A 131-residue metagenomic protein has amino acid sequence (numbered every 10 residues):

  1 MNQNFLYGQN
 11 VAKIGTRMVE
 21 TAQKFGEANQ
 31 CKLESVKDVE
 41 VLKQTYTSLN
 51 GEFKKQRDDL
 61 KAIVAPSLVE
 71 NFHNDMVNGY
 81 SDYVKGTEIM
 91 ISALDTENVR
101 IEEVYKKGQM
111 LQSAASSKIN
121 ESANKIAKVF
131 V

Functional and structural regions predicted by a protein language model:
M1-E40, I126-F130: Immediate post-signal-peptide N-terminus of mature secreted/exported proteins
Y7, S35, V39-L42, Y46 (+4 more regions): Amphipathic alpha-helical coiled-coil segments and their boundaries
Q9-K13, F25, S35, Y46-N50 (+2 more regions): Generic detector of short, locally flexible boundary/turn motifs and exposed helical patches
G15, Y46-N50, H73-M76, Y80 (+1 more regions): Amphipathic alpha-helical bundle/coiled-coil segments
M18-N29, L49-K61, V84-I91, S116-A127: Extended amphipathic alpha-helical scaffold segments
Q30-D38, D58-L68, S92-D95, V99: Short, flexible helix-adjacent loops and helix caps
K54-V77, I126-V131: Short, solvent-exposed, charged loop/turn and helix-capping segments that join or cap alpha-helices on peripheral
L68-Y105: Long, amphipathic, charge-rich alpha-helical segments that form helical bundles/coiled-coils
